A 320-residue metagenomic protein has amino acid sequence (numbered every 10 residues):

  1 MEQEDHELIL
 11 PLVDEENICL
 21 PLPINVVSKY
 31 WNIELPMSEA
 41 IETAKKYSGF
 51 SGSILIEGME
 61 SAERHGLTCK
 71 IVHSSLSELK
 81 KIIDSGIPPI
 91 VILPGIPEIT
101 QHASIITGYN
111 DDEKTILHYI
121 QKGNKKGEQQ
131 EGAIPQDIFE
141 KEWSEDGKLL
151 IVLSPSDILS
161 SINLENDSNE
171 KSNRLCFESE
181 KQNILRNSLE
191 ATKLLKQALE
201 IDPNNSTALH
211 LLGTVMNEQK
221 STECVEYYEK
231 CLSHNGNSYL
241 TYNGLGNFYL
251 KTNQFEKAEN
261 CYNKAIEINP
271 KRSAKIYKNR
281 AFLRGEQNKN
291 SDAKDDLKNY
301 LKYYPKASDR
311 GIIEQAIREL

Functional and structural regions predicted by a protein language model:
M1-F50, G95, D112, S172-Q182 (+12 more regions): Active-site-adjacent structural segments surrounding the nucleophilic cysteine of cysteine proteases and isopeptidases
M1-L10, S28-S154: Conserved active-site-adjacent core of cysteine acyl-enzyme catalytic domains
Y109-I201, S206-T207: Noncatalytic regulatory segments and standalone regulatory/sensor domains
G244-N247, K275: Extended non-globular C-terminal regions
K264-E267, G285-S308, R318: TPR/TPR-like (Sel1-like) alpha-helical repeat modules
